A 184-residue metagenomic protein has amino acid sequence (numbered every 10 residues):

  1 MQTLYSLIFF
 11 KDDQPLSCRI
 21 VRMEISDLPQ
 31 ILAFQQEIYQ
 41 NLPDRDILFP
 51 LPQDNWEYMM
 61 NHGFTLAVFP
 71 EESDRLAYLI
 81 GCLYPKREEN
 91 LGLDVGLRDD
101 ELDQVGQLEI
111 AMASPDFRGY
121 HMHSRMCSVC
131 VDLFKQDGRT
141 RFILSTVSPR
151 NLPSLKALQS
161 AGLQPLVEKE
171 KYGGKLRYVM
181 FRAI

Functional and structural regions predicted by a protein language model:
S6, E170-I184: C-terminal "cap" of GNAT-fold acetyltransferases
L16-C18, S73-Y78, G106: Glycine-rich phosphate/pyrophosphate-binding loop shared by adenosine-nucleotide-utilizing enzymes
S17-A33, D44: A short beta-loop-alpha structural element at the N-terminal edge of CoA-dependent acyl/N-acetyltransferase catalytic
P43-A67, E71: Active-site rim helix/loop that mediates acceptor-substrate recognition in acyltransferases
Y78-I110: Conserved acyl-donor/pantetheine-binding loop and adjacent beta-alpha core of acyl/acetyltransferases and related
A113, G119-D132, K156, S160: Conserved acetyl-CoA-binding loop-helix of GNAT-fold acetyltransferases
F134-V147: Conserved GNAT acetyl-CoA-binding A-motif
P149-V167: Conserved active-site alpha-helix within GNAT-family acetyltransferase domains
